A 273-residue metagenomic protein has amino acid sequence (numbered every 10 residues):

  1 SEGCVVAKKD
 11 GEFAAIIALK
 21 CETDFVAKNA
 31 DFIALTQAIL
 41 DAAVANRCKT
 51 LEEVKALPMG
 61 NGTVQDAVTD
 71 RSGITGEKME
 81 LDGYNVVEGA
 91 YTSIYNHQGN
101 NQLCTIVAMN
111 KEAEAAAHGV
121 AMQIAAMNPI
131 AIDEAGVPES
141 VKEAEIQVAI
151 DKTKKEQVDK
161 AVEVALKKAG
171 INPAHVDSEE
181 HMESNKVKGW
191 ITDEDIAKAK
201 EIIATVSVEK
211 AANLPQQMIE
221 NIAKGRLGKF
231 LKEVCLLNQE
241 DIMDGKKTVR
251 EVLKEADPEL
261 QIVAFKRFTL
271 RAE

Functional and structural regions predicted by a protein language model:
S1-E273: N-terminal assembly/interaction segments in proteins that build large macromolecular machines
